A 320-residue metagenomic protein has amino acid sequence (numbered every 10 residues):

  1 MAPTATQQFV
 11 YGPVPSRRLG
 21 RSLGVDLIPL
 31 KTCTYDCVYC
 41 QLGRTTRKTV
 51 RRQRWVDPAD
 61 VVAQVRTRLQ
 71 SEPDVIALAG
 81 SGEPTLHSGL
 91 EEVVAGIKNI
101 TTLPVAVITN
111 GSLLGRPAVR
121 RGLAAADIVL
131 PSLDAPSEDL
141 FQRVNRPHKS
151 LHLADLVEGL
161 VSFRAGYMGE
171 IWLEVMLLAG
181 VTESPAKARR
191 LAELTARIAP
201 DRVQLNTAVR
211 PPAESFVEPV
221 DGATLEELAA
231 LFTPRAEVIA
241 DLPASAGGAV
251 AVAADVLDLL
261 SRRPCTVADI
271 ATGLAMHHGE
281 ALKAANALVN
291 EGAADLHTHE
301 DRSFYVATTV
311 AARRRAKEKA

Functional and structural regions predicted by a protein language model:
M1-G20, V62-A63, L69, E183-A320: Auxiliary Fe-S-binding modules of radical SAM enzymes
R17-P58: Canonical Radical SAM [4Fe-4S] cluster-binding loop centered on the CxxxCxxC motif and its immediate flanking residues
C40-T45, P73-I76, P136-L140, I171-W172: Short, basic/glycine-rich phosphate-binding loops at helix/coil junctions that contact nucleotide phosphates
G43-L78, E92: Conserved alpha-helical substructure of the radical SAM core
T46, G82, A135, V209 (+1 more regions): Flexible, active-site-proximal loop/turn residues at the rims of small-molecule/cofactor binding pockets and catalytic
A77-E83, N110-G111: Glycine-rich beta-strand-to-loop/alpha-helix junction loops that act as flexible
L86-E227: Conserved AdoMet/S-adenosylmethionine-binding subsite of the radical SAM
